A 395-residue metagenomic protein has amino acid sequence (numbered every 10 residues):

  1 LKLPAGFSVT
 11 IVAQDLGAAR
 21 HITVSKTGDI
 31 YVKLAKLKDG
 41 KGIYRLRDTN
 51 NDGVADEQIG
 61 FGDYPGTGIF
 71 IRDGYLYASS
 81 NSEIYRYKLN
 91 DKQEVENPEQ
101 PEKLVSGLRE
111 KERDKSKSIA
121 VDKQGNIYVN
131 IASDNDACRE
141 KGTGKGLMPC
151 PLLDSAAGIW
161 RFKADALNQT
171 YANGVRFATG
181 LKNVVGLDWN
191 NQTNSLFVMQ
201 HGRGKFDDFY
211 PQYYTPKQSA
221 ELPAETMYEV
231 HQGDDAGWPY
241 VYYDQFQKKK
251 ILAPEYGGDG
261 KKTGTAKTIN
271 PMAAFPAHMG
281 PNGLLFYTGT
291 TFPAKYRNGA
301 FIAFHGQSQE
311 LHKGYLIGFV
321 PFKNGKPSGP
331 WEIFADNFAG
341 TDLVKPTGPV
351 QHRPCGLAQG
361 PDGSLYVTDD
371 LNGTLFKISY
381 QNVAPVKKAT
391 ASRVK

Functional and structural regions predicted by a protein language model:
L1-P4, S116, S133-A172, G180-N183 (+2 more regions): Beta-propeller domain segments
P4, T10-A35, M279-F286, I302-G306: Beta-strand-rich domains and repeat architectures in extracellular enzymes and scaffolds, especially beta-propellers
V12-L16, I59-Y64, L104-K111, V175-G180 (+3 more regions): Surface loop/turn motifs at the tips and blade-to-blade linkers of beta-strand repeat domains
V24-G28, I71-D73, V121-Q124, D188-T193 (+2 more regions): Residue-level detector of Asp-centered blade-edge/turn motifs that repeat once per structural unit in beta-propeller
T27, A35-K36, N81-E83, L89 (+5 more regions): Short loop/turn segments immediately following the C-termini of beta-strands
D29-K33, Y75-A78, N126-N130, S195-M199 (+3 more regions): Conserved beta-propeller blade signature
E57-F61, G66-T67, R72, S82-D122: Asp-box/WD-like beta-propeller blade repeats and closely related beta-sheet repeat scaffolds
A358-A391: Blade-level signature of beta-propeller repeat domains, shared across WD40, Kelch, NHL, RCC1 and BNR/Asp-box propellers
